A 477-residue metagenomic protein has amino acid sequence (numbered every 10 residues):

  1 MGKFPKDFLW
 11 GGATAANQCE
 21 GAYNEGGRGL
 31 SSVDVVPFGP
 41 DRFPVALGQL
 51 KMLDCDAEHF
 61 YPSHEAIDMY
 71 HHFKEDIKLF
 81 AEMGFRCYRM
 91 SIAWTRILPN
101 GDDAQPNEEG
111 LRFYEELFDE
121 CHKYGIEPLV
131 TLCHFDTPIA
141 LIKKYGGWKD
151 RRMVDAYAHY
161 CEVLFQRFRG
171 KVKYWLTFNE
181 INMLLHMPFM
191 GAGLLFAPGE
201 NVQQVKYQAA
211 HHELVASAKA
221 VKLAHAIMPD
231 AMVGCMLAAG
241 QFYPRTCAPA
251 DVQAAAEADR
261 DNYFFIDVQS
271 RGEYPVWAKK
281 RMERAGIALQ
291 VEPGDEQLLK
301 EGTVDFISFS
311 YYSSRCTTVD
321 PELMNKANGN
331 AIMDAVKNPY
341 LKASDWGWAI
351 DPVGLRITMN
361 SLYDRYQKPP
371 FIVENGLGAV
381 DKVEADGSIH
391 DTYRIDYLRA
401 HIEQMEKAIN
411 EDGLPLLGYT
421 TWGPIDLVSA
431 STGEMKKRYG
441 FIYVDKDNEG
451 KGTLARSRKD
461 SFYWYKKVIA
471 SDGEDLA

Functional and structural regions predicted by a protein language model:
M1-A57, A81, N100-D102, L111-A477: Active-site region of glycoside hydrolase catalytic domains
E58-H72, K149-R152: Active-site mouth loops of central-metabolism enzymes
S63, Y70, G101-A104, D345: Short, flexible active-site loop motifs that bind/organize anionic cofactors or intermediates
D68, H72-A93, E301-F306: Catalytic domains of carbohydrate-active enzymes, especially glycoside hydrolases
R86, T95-I97, F135-T137: A short acidic, glycine/proline-enriched capping/turn motif at secondary-structure boundaries, especially helix N-cap
I92-P106: Glycine-rich, proline-tolerant flexible connector loops at the mouths of alpha/beta enzymes
